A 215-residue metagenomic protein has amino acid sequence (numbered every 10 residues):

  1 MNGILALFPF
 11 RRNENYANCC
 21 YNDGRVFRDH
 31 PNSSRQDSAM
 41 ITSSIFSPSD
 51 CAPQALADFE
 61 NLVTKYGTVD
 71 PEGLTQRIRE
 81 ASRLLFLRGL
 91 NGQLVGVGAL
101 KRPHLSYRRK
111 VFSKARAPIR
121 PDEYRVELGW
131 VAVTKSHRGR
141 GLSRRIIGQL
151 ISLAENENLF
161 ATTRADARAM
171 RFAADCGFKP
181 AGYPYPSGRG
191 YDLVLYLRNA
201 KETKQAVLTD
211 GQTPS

Functional and structural regions predicted by a protein language model:
G3-L5, A17, P31-S33: Short terminal hydrophobic/aromatic SLiMs and anchors at protein ends
Y21, F27-Q54, L208-G211: Conserved N-terminal entry element of GNAT/NAT acetyltransferase domains
S38-Q76, L84-L94: Short amphipathic alpha-helix that is part of the acyltransferase structural core
G89-W130, R138, P186-Y191: Conserved acyl-donor/pantetheine-binding loop and adjacent beta-alpha core of acyl/acetyltransferases and related
W130-V133, G139-S152, D175: Conserved acetyl-CoA-binding loop-helix of GNAT-fold acetyltransferases
S152-A165: Conserved GNAT acetyl-CoA-binding A-motif
A165-R189: Conserved active-site alpha-helix within GNAT-family acetyltransferase domains
D166, P186-S215: C-terminal "cap" of GNAT-fold acetyltransferases
